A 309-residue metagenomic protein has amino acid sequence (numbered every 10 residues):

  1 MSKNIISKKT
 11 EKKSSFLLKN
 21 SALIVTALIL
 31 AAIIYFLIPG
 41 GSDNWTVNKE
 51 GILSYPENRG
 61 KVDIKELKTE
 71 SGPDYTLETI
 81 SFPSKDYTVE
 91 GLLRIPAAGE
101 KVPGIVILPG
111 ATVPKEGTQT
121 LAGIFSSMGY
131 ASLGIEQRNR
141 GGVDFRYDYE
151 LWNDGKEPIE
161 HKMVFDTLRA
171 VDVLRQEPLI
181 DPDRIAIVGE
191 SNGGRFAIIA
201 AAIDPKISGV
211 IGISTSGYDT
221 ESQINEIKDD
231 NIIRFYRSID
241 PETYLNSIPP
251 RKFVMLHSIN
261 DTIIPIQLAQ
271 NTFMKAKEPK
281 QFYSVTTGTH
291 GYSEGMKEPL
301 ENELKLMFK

Functional and structural regions predicted by a protein language model:
K9-L28: N-terminal Sec-pathway targeting helices
E57-G99: N-terminal cap/lid segment of alpha/beta-hydrolase-fold proteins
K101-G110: Short beta-strand element of the alpha/beta-hydrolase
E116-F165, D219-E226: Cap/lid segment of the alpha/beta-hydrolase catalytic domain
L168-K228: Primarily recognizes the serine-hydrolase "nucleophile elbow" in alpha/beta-hydrolase and SGNH/GDSL folds
I248, V254-H257, D261: Short beta-strand/loop motif that positions the catalytic acidic residue of the alpha/beta-hydrolase fold
T262-L268: Conserved alpha/beta-hydrolase "acid-adjacent" motif
Q270, M274-K309: C-terminal catalytic histidine-bearing segment of alpha/beta-hydrolase fold enzymes
